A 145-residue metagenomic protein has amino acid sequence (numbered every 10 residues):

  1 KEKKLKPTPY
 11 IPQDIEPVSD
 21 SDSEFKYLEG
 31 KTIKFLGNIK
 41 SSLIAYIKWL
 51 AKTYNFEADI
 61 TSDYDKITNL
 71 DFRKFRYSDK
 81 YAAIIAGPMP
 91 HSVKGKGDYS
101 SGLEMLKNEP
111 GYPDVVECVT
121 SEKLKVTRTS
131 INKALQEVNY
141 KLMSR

Functional and structural regions predicted by a protein language model:
K1-Y27: Short N-terminal or domain-adjacent regulatory/targeting segments
P7-I11, S62-L70, S92-S100: Phosphate-binding glycine-rich loops and adjacent basic patches that engage nucleotide phosphates, nucleic-acid
S21-F75: Redox- and metal-dependent alpha/beta enzyme cores, enriched for Fe-S-associated oxidoreductases and cofactor-handling
E29-T32, I85, Y112-D114: Short, surface-exposed connector motifs at secondary-structure boundaries
I39-L43, D65-I67, A86-K94, E122-K125: Short acidic, S/G/P-rich loop/turn micro-motifs used as interaction or catalytic elements
Y77-D79: Alpha-helix C-terminal capping/helix-to-coil transition sites in glycosyltransferase folds
A82-M105: Extended, charge-rich low-complexity interaction segments
S101-R145: Ser/Thr/Gly-rich flexible loops in soluble cytosolic domains mediating phosphotransfer, phosphorylation
